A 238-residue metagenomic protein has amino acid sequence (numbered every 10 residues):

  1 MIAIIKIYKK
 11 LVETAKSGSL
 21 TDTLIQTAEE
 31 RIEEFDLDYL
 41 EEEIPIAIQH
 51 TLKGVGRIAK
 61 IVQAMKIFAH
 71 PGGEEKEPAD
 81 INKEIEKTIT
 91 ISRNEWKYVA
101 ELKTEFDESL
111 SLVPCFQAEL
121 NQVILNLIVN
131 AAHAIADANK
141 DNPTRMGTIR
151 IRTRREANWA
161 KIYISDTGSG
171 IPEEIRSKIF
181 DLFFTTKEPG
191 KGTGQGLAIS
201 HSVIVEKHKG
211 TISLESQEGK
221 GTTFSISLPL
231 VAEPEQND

Functional and structural regions predicted by a protein language model:
M1-G56, K76, L112, D141: Histidine phosphotransfer helical core of two-component systems
G72-E74, L112-C115, T186: Conserved micro-motifs of the catalytic ATP-binding
I81, G170-K178, G192: Short helix N-cap motif at coil->helix boundaries in the Bergerat
E86, V99-S111: Conserved catalytic submotifs in the C-terminal HATPase_c
D141-I162: Short beta-strand-loop-beta element adjacent to the nucleotide/active-site pocket used for signaling
G196, S200-H201: Short alpha-helical Gxxx[C/S/T] motif in the catalytic ATP-binding
I204-V205: Detector for a conserved hydrophobic position within an alpha-helical segment of the HATPase_c
H208-E215: Glycine-rich ATP-binding loops of the HATPase_c
